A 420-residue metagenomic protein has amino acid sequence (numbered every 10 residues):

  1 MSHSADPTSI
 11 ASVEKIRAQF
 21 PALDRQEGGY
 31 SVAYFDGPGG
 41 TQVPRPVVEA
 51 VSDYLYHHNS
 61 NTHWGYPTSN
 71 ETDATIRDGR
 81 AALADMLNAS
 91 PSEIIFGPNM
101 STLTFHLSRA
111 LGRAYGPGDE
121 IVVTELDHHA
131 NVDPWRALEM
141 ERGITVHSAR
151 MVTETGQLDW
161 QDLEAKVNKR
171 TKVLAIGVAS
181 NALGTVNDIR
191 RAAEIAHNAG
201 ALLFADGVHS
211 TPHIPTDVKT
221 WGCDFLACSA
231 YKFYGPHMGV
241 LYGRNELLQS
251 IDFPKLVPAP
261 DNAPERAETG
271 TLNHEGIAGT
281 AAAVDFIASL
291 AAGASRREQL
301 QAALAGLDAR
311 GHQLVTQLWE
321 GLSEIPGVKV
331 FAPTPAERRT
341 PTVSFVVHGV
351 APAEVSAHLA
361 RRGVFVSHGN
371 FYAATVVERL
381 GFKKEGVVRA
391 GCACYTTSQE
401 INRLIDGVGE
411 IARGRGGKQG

Functional and structural regions predicted by a protein language model:
M1-G420: Pyridoxal 5′-phosphate
